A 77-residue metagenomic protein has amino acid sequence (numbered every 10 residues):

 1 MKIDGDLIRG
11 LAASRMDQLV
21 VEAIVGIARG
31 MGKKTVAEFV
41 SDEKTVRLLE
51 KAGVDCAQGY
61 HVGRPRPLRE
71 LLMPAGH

Functional and structural regions predicted by a protein language model:
M1-H77: EAL-family c-di-GMP phosphodiesterase catalytic domain
